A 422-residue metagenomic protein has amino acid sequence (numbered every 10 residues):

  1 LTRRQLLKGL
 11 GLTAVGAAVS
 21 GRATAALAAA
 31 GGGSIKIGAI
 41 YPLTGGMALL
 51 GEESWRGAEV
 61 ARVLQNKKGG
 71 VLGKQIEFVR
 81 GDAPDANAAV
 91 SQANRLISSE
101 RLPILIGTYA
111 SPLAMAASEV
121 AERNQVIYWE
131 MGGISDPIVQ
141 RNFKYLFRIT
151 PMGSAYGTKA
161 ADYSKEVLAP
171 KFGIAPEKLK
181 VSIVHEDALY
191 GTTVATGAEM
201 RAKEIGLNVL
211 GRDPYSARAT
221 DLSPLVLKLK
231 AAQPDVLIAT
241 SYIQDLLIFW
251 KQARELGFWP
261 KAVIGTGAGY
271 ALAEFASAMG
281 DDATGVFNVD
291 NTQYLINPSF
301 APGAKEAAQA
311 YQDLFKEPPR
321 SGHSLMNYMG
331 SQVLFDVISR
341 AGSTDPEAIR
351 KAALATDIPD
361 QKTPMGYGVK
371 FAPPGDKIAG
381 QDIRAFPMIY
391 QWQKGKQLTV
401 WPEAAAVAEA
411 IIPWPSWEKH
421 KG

Functional and structural regions predicted by a protein language model:
L1-A14, T24: N-terminal secretory signal peptides and thylakoid transit peptides that target proteins across membranes
A25-A39, G70-Q75, F172-L179: Immediate post-signal peptide segment of exported/extracytoplasmic ligand-binding proteins
G38-G57, G81-N87, Y109-A110, V184-T193 (+3 more regions): Extracytoplasmic "Venus flytrap"
L49-S54, G69-Q140, I149, Y215-L222 (+1 more regions): Beta-alpha junction/loop-to-helix N-cap segments that form part of ligand/metal-binding clefts
R56-F78, L168-I174: Signal peptide-proximal N-terminal region of secreted/periplasmic/extracellular or secretory-lumen proteins
L102-R212, K261-N288: Extracytoplasmic ligand/sensor domains, especially the bilobed periplasmic-binding protein
A253-Y328, S339-R340, E403-V407, P413-K421: Extracellular/periplasmic periplasmic-binding protein-like sensory domains
Y311-S321, F335-T399: Segments of small-molecule ligand-sensing domains
